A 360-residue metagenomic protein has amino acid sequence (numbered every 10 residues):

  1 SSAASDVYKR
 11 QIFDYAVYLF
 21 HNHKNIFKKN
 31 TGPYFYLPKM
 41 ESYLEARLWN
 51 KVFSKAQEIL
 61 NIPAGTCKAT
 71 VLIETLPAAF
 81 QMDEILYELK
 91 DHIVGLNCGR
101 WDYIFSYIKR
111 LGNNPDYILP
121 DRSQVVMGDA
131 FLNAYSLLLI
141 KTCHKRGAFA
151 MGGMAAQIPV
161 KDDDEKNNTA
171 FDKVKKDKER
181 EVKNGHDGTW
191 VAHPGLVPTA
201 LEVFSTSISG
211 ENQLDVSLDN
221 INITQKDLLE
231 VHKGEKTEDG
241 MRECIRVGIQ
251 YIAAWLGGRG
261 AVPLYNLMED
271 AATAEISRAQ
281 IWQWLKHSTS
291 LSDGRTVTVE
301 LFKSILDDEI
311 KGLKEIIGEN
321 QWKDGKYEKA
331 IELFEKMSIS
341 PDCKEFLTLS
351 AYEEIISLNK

Functional and structural regions predicted by a protein language model:
S1-S2, Y15-Y34, N61-G65, A69 (+2 more regions): Non-catalytic regulatory/linker segments of enzymes
A3-Y8: Short, small-residue-biased leader/transition segments that mark boundaries at the very start of proteins
R10-F27, E45-L60, Y87-L89, I104 (+2 more regions): Structured alpha-helical segments in the cores of large, soluble enzyme domains
N22, L76, L119-K360: Flexible, glycine-rich loop/tail regions that form catalytic "lids" or insertion modules at the edges of active sites
P33, L37, C67-I73, V94-C98 (+2 more regions): Hydrophobic faces of well-ordered beta-strands that scaffold small-molecule active sites in alpha/beta enzyme cores
P38-Y43, G65-Y87, R100-I108: Short, conserved secondary-structure transition motifs
Y87-G95, G185, S205-T206: Glycine-enriched alpha-helix->loop->beta-strand junction motifs that scaffold or abut catalytic
N97-K109, V126-S136: Beta-propeller domains
